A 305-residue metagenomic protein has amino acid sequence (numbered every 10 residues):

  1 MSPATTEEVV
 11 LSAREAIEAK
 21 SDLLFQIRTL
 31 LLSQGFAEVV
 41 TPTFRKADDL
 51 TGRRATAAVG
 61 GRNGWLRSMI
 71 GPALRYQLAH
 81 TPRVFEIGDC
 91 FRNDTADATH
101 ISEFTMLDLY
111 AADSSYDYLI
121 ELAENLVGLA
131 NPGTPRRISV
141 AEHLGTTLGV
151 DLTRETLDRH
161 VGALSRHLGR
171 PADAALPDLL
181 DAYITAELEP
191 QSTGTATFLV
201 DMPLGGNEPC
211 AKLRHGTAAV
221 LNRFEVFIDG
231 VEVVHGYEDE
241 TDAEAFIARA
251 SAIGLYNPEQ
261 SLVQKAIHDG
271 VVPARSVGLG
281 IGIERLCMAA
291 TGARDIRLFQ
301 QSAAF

Functional and structural regions predicted by a protein language model:
M1-E7, S12-R14: Basic, alpha-helical terminal appendages of large translation-related enzymes
E7, R28, P42-A79, R83-D117 (+1 more regions): A translation/RNA-centric and nucleic-acid-associated enzymatic feature enriched in Class II aminoacyl-tRNA synthetases
L24, R28, I120-V127, D181: Hydrophobic face of alpha-helices
A37: Short acidic/polar active-site loop segments enriched in Thr and Asp
A112-G149: Acidic, low-complexity central loop/insert segments
R136-L168: A short mid-domain helix/strand-loop element embedded in enzyme catalytic domains that forms or borders the active-site
